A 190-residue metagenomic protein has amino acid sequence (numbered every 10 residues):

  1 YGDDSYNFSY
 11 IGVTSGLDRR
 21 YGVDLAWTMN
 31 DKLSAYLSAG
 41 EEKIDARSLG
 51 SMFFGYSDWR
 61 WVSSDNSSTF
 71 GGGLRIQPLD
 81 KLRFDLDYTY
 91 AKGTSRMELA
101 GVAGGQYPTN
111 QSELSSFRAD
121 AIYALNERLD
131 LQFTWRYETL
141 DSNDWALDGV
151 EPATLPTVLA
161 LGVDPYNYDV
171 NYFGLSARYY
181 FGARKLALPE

Functional and structural regions predicted by a protein language model:
Y1-D3, V23, L37-E41, L86-Y90 (+2 more regions): Transmembrane beta-barrel strands of outer-membrane/channel proteins
Y1-S5, L17-R19, D24-S38, K43 (+4 more regions): Hydrophobic/aromatic interaction determinants used to assemble and anchor large protein complexes
Y1-T14, E42, A46-S63, S95-P108 (+2 more regions): Outer-membrane beta-barrel translocator domains and adjoining extracellular loop/strand segments of Gram-negative
S15-Y21, S64-F70, Q111-S115, D169-F173: Residues that define the transmembrane beta-barrel architecture of outer-membrane proteins
V23-W27, G72-I76, A119-Y123, L175-Y179: Residues on the lipid-exposed face of transmembrane beta-strands in outer-membrane beta-barrel proteins
D31-L37, I76, D80-L86, Y123 (+2 more regions): Repeated loop/turn-to-beta-strand initiation elements of outer-membrane beta-barrel proteins
Y88-N126, D130, A146: Intrinsically disordered, low-complexity segments enriched in Gly and acidic/Ser/Thr residues that form flexible
N167-E190: Outer-membrane beta-barrel "beta-signal"
